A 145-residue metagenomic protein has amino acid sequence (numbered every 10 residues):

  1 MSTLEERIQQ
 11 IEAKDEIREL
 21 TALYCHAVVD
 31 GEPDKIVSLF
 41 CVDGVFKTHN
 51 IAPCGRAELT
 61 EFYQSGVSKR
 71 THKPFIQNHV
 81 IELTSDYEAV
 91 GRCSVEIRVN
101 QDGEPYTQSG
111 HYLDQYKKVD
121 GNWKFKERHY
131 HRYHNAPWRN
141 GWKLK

Functional and structural regions predicted by a protein language model:
M1-H26, D30, D34, S38: Short, low-complexity N-terminal intrinsically disordered segments enriched in polar/charged residues
S2-E5, S68-K145: A beta-strand edge to alpha-helix "cap/lid" segment located at domain peripheries
R7, I11, N50, G103: Charge-dense, low-complexity intrinsically disordered segments
A13, I17, V29, A52 (+2 more regions): Aromatic-acidic/polar surface patches that form glycan- and anion
Y24, G44-V45, H134: Short secondary-structure capping/turn micro-motifs that flank functional sites
P33-V95: A solvent-exposed, acidic/Ser-Thr-rich amphipathic alpha-helical stretch
